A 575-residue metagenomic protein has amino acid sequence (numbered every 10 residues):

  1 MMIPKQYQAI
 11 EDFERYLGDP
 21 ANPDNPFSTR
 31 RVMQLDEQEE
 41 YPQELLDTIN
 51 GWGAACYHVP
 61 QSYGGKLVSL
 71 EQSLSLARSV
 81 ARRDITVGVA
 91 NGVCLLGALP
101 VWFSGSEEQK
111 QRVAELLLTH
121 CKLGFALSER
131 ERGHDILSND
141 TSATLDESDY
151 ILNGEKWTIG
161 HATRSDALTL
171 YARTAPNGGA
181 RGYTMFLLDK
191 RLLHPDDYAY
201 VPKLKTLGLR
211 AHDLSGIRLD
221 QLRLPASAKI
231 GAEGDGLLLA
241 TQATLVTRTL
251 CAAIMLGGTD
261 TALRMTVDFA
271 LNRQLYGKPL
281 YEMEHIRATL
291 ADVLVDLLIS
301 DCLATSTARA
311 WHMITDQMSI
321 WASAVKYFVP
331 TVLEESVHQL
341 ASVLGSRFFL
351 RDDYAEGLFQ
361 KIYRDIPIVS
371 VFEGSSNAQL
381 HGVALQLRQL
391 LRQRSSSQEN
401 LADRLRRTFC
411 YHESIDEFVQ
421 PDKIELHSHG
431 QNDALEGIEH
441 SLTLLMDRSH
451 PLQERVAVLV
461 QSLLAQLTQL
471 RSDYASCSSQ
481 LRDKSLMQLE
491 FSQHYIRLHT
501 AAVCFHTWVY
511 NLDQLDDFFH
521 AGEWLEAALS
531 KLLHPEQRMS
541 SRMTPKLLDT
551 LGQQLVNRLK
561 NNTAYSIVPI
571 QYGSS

Functional and structural regions predicted by a protein language model:
M1-G92, R112, L116, D422-R482 (+5 more regions): Amphipathic, small/basic residue-rich leader segments at the start of a protein or domain
Y57, T119-S128: A short, Trp-centered hydrophobic/proline-enriched beta-strand micro-motif
I85-E108, G133-I136, D149, L271: N-terminal glycine-rich flavin-associated loop
A143-T144: A structural signal for short hydrophobic beta-strand segments in well-ordered beta-sheet cores
N153-A199: A short core secondary-structure module
L204-L297, R406-V503: Glycine-rich beta->alpha junctions and the first turn(s) of the following alpha-helix
L256, L263, L290-A304, V329-L340 (+2 more regions): Alpha-helical transition-metal enzyme core signature, strongest for iron centers
A310-D403: Extended amphipathic alpha-helical segments with heptad-repeat/coiled-coil character used for oligomerization, fusion
